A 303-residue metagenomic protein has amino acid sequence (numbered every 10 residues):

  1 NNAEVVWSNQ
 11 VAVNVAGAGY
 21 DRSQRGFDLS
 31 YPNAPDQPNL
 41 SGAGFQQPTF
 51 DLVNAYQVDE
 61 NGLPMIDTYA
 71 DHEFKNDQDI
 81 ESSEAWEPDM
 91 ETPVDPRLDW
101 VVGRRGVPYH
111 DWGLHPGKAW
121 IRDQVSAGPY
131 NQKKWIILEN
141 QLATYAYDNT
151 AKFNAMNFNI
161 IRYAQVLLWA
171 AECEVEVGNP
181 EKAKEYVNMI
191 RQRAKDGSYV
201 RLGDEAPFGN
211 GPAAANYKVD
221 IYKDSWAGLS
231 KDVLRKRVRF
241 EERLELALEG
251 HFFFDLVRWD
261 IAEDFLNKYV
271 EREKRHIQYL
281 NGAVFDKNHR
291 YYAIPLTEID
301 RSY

Functional and structural regions predicted by a protein language model:
N1-R25, N61-Y303: Acidic/polar-rich alpha-helix caps and helix-coil junctions
R25-D59, I121-P129: Short, cationic low-complexity segments
